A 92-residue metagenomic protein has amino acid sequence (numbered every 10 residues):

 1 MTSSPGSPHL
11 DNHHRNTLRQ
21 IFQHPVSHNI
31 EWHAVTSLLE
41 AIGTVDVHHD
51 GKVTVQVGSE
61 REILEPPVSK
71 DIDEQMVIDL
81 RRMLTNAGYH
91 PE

Functional and structural regions predicted by a protein language model:
T2-E92: Basic nucleic-acid-binding interfaces
